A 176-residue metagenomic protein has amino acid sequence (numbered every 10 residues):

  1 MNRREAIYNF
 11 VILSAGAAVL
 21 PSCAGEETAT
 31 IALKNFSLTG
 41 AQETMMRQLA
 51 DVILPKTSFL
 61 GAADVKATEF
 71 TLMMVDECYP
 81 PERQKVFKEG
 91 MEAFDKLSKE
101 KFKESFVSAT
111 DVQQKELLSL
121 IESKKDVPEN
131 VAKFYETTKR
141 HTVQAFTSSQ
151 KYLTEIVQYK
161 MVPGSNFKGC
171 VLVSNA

Functional and structural regions predicted by a protein language model:
M1, E5, P21-V52: C-terminal segment of N-terminal export signals and the immediately downstream linker at the start of the mature
I7-A24, T110: N-terminal export signals
A15-G16, S58, D126, T147: A generic secondary-structure boundary signal that marks alpha-helix termini
K34-S37, F59, E82, D126: Conserved aromatic-histidine-acidic binding/catalytic patches
F36-E43, G61, E129-K133: Structural motif
Q48-D51, K66-A176: Mature-region segments of soluble proteins
K56-T57, G61, A67, T71: Cell-wall polysaccharide-cleaving catalytic domain and substrate-binding groove, primarily in peptidoglycan/chitin
